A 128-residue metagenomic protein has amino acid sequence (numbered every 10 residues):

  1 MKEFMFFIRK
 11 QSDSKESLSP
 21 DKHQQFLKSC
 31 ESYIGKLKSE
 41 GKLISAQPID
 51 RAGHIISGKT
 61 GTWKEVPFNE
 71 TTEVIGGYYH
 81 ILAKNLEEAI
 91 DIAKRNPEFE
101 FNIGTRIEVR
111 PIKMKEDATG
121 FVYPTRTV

Functional and structural regions predicted by a protein language model:
M1-V128: Conserved, structured core segments of small domains
